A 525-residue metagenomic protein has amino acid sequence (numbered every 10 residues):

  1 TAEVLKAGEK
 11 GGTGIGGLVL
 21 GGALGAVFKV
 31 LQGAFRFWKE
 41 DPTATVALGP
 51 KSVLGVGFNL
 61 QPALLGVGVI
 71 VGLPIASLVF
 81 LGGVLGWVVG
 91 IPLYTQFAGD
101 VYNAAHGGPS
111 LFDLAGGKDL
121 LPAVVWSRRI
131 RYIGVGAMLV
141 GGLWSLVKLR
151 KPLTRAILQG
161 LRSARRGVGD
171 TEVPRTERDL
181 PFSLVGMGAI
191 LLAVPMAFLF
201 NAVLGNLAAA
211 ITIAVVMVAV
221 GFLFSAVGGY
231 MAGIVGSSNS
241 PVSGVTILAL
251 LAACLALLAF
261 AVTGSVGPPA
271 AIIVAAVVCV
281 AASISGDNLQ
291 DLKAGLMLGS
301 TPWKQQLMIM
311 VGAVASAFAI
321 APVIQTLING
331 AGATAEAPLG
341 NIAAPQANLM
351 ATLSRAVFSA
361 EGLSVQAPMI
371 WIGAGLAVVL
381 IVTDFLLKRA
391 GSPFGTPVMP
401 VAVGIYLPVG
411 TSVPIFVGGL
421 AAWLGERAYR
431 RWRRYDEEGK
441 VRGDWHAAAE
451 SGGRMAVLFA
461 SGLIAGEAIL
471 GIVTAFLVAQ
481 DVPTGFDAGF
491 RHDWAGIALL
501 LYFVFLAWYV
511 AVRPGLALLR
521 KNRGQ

Functional and structural regions predicted by a protein language model:
T1-Q525: Alpha-helical multipass membrane-protein architecture
